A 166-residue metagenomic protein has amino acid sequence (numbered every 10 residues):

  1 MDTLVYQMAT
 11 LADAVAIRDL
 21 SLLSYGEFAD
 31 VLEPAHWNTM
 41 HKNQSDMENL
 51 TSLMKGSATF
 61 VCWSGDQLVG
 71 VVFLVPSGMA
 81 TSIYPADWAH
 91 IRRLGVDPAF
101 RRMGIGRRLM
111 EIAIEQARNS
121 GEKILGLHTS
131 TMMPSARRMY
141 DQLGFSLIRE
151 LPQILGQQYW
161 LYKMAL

Functional and structural regions predicted by a protein language model:
M1-V15, D19, L23, L166: Conserved N-terminal entry element of GNAT/NAT acetyltransferase domains
L22-N49: Conserved GNAT-fold acetyl-CoA-binding loop/helix
L23, D87-A89, K123-L143, L147-L166: C-terminal "cap" of GNAT-fold acetyltransferases
D46-V61, H90: A short helix-loop-beta-strand connector motif used in the catalytic cores of GNAT acetyltransferases and, in some
V61, Q67-P76, H90, G95: Conserved beta-strand in the GNAT
G78-I91, R101, G156: A conserved beta-turn-beta hairpin within the catalytic core of GNAT-like acetyltransferases that forms part
R102-E115, R138, Q142: Conserved acetyl-CoA-binding loop-helix of GNAT-fold acetyltransferases
M110, A117-H128: Conserved GNAT acetyl-CoA-binding A-motif
